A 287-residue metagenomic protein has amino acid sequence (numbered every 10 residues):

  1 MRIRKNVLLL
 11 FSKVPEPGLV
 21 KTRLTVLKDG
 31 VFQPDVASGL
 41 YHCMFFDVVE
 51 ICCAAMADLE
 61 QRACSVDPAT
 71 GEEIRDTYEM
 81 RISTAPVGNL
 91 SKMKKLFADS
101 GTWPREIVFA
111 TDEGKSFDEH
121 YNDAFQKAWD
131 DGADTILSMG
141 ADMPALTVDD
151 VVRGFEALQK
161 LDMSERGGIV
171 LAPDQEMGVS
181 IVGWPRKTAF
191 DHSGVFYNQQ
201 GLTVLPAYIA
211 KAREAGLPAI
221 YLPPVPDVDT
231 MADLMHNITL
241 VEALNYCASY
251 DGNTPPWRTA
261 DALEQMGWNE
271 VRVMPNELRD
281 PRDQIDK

Functional and structural regions predicted by a protein language model:
M1-V26: N-terminal nucleotide-binding beta1-loop-alpha1 segment
E16-L24, L90-M93, S180-I181: Short acidic/His/Gly/Ser-rich catalytic and metal-binding motifs that mark active-site loops of diverse hydrolases
L40-R62, A69-E73: A short, N-terminal amphipathic alpha-helix
Q61-S83, V87-K127, D131: Active-site-proximal specificity loops/subdomain of glycosyltransferases
A133-D142: Short beta-strand-to-loop acidic/aromatic patch adjacent to the donor-nucleotide binding site
P144-E176: Conserved donor-nucleotide/metal-binding helix-loop-beta segment in metal-dependent transferases, i.e., the alpha-helix
A189-A210: Short, glycine-/small-residue-rich phosphate/pyrophosphate-handling segment
T203-K287: Conserved alpha/beta core of the MobA/IspD/sugar-nucleotide pyrophosphorylase nucleotidyltransferase superfamily
